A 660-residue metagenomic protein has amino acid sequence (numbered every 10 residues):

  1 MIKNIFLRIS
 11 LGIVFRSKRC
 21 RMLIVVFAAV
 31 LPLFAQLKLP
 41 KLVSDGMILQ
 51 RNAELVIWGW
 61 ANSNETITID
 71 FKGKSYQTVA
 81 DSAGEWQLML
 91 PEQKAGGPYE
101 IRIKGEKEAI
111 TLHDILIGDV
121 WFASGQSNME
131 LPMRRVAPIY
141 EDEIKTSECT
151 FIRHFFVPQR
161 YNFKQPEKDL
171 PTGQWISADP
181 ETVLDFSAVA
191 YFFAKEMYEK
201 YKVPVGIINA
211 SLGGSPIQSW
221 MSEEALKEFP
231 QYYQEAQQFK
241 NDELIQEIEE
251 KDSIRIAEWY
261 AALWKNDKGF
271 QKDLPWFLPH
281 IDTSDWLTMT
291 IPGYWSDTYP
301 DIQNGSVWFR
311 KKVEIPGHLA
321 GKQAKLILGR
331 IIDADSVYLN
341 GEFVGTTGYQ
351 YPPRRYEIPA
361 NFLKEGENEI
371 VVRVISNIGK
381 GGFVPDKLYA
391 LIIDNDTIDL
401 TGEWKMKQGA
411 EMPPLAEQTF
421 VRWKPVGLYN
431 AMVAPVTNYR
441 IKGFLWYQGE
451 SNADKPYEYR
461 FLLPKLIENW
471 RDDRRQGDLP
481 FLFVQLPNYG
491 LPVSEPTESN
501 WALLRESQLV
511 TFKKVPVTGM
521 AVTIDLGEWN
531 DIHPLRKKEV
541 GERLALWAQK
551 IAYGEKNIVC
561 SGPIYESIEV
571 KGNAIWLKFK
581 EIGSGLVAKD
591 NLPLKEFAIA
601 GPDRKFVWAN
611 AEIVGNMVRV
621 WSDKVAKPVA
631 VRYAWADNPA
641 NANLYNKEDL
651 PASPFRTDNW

Functional and structural regions predicted by a protein language model:
Q36-S63, H113-A123, E130, T290-P300 (+3 more regions): Non-catalytic, glycine-rich low-complexity segments
S44-I117, K380: Ser/Thr-rich low-complexity repeats and stalk/linker segments
W58, W286, V313, G317-G341 (+1 more regions): Aromatic-lined ligand-binding clefts that engage carbohydrates, nucleic acids, or primary amines
G73-S75, V79-G96, R330, V337-A390: Beta-strand-rich ligand-recognition modules
G97-E106, E369-V372, V629-W635: Short, aromatic- and glycine-rich surface loops/edge beta-strands on solvent-exposed regions
I110-S177, I208-Y294, E367-N430, A434-Y439: An acidic-aromatic loop/edge-strand motif
D252-I291, E506-I575, I582-K595: Catalytic cores of secreted or luminal carbohydrate-active enzymes
G583-W660: C-terminal beta-sandwich/jelly-roll accessory domains of carbohydrate-active enzymes
